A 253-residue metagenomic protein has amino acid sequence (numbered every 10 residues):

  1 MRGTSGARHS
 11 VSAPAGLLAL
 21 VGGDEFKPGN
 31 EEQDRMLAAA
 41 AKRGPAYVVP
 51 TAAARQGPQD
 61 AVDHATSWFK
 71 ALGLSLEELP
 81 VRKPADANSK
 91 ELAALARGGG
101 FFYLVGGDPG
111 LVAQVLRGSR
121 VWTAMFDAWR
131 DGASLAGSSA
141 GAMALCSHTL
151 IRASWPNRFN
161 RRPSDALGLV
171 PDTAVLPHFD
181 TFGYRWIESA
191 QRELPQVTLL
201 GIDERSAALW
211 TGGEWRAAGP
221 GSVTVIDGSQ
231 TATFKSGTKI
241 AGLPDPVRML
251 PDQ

Functional and structural regions predicted by a protein language model:
R2-R43, V49-D63, S67-L72, L150-Q253: C-terminal and late-domain segments of enzyme folds
L20, E77-L79, Y103-L104, L135-S138 (+1 more regions): General beta-strand structural signal in soluble alpha/beta enzymes
G23-K27, E78-K83, L111-V115, L176-P177: Short, flexible loop segments at the rims of nucleotide/cofactor-binding pockets, characterized by
A53-G107, L111: Portal/gating segments that form or line small-molecule/metal binding sites
R55, P109-G110, A142-L145, A207-L209: Short, active-site-adjacent cap segments at secondary-structure transitions
S89, G99-F101, G110-D131, I240-Q253: Mature, structured domains of secreted/extracytosolic soluble proteins
V105, A113-T181: Class I SAM-dependent methyltransferase SAM-binding "motif I" and its flanking Rossmann-like core
